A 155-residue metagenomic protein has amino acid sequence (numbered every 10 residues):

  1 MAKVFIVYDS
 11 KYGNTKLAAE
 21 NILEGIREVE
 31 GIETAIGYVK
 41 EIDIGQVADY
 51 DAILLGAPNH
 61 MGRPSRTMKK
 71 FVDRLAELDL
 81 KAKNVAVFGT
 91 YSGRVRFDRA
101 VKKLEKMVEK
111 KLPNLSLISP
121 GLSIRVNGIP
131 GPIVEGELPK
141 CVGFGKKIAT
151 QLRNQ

Functional and structural regions predicted by a protein language model:
V4, N14-L17, G25-V29, A35-V39 (+1 more regions): FMN-binding flavodoxin-like domain, especially the glycine-rich phosphate-binding loop
Y8-Y12: Aromatic-flanked redox-active Cys/Sec active sites in thiol-based oxidoreductases, especially the WC-centered
N21: Active-site signature of alpha/beta-hydrolase-fold catalytic machinery across serine- and Asp/Cys-nucleophile hydrolases
E41-D43: A short, well-ordered alpha-helical element
